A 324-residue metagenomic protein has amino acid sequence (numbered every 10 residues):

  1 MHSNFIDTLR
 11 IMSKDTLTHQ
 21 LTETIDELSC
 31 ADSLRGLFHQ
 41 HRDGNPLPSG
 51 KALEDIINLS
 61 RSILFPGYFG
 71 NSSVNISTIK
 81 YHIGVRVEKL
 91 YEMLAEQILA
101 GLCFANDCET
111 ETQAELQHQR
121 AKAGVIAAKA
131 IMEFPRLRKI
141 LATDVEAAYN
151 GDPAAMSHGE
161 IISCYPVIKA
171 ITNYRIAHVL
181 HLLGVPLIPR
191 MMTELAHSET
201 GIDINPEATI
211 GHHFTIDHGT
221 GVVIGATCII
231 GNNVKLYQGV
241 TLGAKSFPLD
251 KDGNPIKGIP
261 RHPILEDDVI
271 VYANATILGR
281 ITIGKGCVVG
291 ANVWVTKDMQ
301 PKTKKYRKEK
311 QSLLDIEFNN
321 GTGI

Functional and structural regions predicted by a protein language model:
M1-M191, N320-I324: Terminal amphipathic alpha-helical/low-complexity segments used for targeting or macromolecular assembly
A196-L313, E317-F318: Structural signal for interior beta-strand "rungs" in well-ordered beta-sheet cores of soluble enzyme domains
